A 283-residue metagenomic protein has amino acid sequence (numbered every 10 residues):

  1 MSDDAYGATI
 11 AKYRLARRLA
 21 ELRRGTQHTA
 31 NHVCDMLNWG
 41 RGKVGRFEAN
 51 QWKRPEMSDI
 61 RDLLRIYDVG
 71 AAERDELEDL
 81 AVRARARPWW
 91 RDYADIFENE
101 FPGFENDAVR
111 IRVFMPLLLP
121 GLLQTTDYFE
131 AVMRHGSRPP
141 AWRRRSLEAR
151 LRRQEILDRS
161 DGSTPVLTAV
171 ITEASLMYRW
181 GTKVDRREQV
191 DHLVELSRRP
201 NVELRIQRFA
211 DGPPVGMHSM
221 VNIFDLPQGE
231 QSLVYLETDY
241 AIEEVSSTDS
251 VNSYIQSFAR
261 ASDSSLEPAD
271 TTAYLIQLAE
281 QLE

Functional and structural regions predicted by a protein language model:
S2-G7, A11-R17, E21, G25 (+4 more regions): Interdomain hinge/linker segments and adjacent boundary elements that couple functional modules
G42, R83, G216: Short Asp/Glu-rich motifs
T182-E283: C-terminal regulatory/effector modules of DNA-binding transcriptional regulators
